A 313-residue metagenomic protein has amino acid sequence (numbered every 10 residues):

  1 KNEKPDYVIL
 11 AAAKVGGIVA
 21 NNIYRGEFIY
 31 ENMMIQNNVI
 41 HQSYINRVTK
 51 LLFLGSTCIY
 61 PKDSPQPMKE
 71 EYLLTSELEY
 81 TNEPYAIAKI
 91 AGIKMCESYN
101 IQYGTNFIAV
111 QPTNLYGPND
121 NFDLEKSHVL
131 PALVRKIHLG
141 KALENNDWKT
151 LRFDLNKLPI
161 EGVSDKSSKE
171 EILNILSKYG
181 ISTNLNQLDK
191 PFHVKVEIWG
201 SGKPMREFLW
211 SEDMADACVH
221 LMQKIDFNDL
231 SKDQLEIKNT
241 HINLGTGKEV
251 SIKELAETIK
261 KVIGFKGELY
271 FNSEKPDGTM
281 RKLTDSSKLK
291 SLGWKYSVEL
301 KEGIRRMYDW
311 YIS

Functional and structural regions predicted by a protein language model:
K1-M33: NAD(P)H-binding glycine-rich loop region in Rossmannoid oxidoreductase-like domains and their noncatalytic homologs
L10, N37-N82, I108, N121: Conserved Rossmann-fold NAD(P)-dependent oxidoreductase catalytic core, especially the SDR/UDP-sugar
A12-A13, L52-S56, Q111-T113, G202 (+1 more regions): Active-site beta-alpha turn of Rossmann-fold NAD(P)-dependent dehydrogenases/reductases
I29, M33, T81-I93, D123-P131 (+2 more regions): Short-chain dehydrogenase/reductase
I35, V39-S43, M95-C96, A217 (+1 more regions): Hydrophobic positions on the long internal alpha-helix of Rossmann-like NAD(P)-dependent oxidoreductase domains
N38, Y80-T113, V129-N146: Active-site Tyr-X1-5-Lys
I59-Y60, L115-G117, M214: Conserved sequence/active-site signature of Rossmann-fold short-chain dehydrogenase/reductase
L139-S313: C-terminal substrate-binding subdomain of Rossmann-fold SDR/epimerase-dehydratase oxidoreductases
